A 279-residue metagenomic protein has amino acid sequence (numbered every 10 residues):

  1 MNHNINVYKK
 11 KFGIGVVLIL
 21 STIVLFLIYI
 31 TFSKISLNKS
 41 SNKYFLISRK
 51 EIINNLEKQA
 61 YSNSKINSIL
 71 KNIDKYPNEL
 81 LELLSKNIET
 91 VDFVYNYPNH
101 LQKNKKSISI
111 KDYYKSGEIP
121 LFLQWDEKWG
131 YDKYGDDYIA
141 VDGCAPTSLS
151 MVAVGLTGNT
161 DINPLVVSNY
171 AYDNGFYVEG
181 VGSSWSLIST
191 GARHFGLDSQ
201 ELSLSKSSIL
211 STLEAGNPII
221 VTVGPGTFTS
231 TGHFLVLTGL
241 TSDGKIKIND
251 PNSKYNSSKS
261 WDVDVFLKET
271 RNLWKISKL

Functional and structural regions predicted by a protein language model:
M1-N2, R271: A short, amphipathic alpha-helical segment
H3-S21: N-terminal Sec-pathway targeting helices
G13-V16, F26-D173: Active-site-adjacent structural segments surrounding the nucleophilic cysteine of cysteine proteases and isopeptidases
Y29-A60, K65-S68, S109-I110, V154-L279: Conserved active-site-adjacent core of cysteine acyl-enzyme catalytic domains
